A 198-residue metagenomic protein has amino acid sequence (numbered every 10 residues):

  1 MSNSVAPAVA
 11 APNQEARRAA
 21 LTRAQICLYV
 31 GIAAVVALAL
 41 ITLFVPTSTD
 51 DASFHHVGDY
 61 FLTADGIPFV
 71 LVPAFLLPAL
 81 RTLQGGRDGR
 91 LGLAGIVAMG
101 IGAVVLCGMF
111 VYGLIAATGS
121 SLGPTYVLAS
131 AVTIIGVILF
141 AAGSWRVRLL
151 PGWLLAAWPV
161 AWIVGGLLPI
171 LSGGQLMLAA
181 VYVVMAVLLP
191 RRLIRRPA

Functional and structural regions predicted by a protein language model:
S2-A198: Hydrophobic, aromatic-enriched alpha-helical segments typical of multi-pass transmembrane helices
